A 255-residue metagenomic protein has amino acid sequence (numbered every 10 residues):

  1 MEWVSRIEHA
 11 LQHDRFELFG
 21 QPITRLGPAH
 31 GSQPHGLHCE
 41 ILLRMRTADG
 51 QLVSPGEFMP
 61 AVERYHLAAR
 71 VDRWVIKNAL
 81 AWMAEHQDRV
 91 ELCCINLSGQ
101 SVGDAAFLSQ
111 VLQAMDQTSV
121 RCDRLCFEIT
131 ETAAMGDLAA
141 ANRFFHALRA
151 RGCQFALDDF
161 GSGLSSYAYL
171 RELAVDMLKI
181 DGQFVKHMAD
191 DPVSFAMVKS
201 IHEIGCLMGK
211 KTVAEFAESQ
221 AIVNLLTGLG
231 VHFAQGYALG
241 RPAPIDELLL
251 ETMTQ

Functional and structural regions predicted by a protein language model:
M1-A61, L157, Q235, G240-P244: Active-site core of bacterial EAL-family cyclic-dinucleotide phosphodiesterase domains
M1-E17, V62-H66, A105-L108, A141-N142 (+1 more regions): C-di-GMP signaling machinery
W3, I41, E57, A61-V62 (+6 more regions): Structural preference for long, well-ordered alpha-helical segments in enzyme cores
A10, A48-D49, S98-A105, R124-L138 (+1 more regions): EAL-family c-di-GMP phosphodiesterase catalytic domain
F16, L67, V120, C153 (+1 more regions): Short glycine/serine/threonine/alanine-rich loop segments
H35-E40, Y65-A140, F216: Catalytic core of bacterial c-di-GMP phosphodiesterases, primarily the EAL and HD-GYP domains, capturing alpha-helical
P55-F58, L67, V75, I95 (+4 more regions): N-terminal sensory regulatory modules of PAS/LOV and PAS-like folds
